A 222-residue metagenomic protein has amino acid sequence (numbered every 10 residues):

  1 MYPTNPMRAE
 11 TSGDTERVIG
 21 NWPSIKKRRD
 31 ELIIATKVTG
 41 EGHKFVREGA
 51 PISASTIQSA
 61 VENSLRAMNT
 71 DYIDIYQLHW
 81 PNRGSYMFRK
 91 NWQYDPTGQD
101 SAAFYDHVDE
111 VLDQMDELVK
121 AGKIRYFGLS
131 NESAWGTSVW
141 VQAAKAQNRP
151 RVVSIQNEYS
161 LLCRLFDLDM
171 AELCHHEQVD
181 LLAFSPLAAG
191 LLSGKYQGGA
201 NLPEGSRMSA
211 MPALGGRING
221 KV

Functional and structural regions predicted by a protein language model:
M1-V38, A54-Q58, D71, Q114 (+1 more regions): N-terminal binding-site loop/beta-alpha segment at the start of enzyme catalytic domains that lines or forms
Y2-V18, K44, R83-G84, A134-T137 (+1 more regions): Acidic-and-aromatic substrate-binding clefts and catalytic sites of carbohydrate-active enzymes
R29-L32, D71-I75, R125-Y126, P150-S154: Short acidic capping loops at alpha-helix termini that bridge into adjacent secondary structure
D30-K44, I155-Y159: A short, structured active-site edge motif that brings together acidic residues
G42-Q58, T97-D106: Active-site mouth loops of central-metabolism enzymes
P51-N69, V108-D113, T137-Q142: Short, acidic/polar
L65-N91: Active-site groove signature of glycoside hydrolases
P81-V222: Beta/alpha (TIM)-barrel catalytic core signal, keyed to glycine-rich beta->alpha loops juxtaposed to Asp/Glu that bind
